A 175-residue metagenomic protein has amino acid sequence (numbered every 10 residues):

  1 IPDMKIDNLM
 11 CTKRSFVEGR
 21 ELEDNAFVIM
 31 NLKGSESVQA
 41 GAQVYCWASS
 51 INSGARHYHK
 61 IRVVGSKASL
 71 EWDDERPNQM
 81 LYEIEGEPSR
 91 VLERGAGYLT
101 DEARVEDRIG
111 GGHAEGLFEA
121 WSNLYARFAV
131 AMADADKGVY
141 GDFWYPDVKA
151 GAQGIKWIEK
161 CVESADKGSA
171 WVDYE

Functional and structural regions predicted by a protein language model:
I1-E87, G95, A114, A120-V139 (+2 more regions): Contiguous beta-strand/loop segments that form the cofactor/metal-binding neighborhood of enzyme cores
G86, G97-E106: Amphipathic alpha-helical blocks and their helix-capping loop/short-beta junctions
R90: Nucleotide-sugar-dependent glycosyltransferase catalytic core
E106-H113: Short glycine/proline- and acidic residue-enriched helix-loop micro-motifs that form flexible lids or anion-recognition
V148-Q153, S164-E175: C-terminal lid/capping helical subdomain adjacent to the catalytic/cofactor pocket in oxidative enzymes
